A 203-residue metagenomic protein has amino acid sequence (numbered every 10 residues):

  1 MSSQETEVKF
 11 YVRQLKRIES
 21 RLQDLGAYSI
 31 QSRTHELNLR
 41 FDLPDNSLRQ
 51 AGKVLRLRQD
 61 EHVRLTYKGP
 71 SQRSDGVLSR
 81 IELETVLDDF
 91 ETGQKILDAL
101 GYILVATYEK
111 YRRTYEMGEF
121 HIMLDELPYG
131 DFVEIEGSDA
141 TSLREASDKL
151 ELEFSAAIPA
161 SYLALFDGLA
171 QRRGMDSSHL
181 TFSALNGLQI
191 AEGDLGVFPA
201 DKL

Functional and structural regions predicted by a protein language model:
M1-H121, L152-L203: N-terminal strand-loop-strand beta-hairpin
Y11, S138-A140: Short amphipathic alpha-helical "recognition" segments used for binding
M123-E126, S142: Strongly charged, low-complexity linkers/loops
A140, A146-S155: A hydrophobic, small-residue-rich beta->alpha segment in the mid-to-C-terminal subdomain of diverse proteins
